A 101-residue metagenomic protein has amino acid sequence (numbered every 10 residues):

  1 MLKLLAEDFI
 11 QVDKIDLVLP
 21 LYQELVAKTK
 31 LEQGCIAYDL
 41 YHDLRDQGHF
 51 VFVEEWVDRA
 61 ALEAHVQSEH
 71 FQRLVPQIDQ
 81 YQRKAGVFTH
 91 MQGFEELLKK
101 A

Functional and structural regions predicted by a protein language model:
M1, L17, L21, D58 (+2 more regions): Terminal low-complexity, poorly structured segments
L2, L40-D46, P76-A101: Glycine-rich beta-strand-turn "strand-cap" elements at beta-sheet edges
L2-F9, D39-V66: Short, well-ordered beta-strand segments in beta-rich or mixed alpha/beta enzyme and ligand-binding folds
K3-I36, L40: N-terminal first-folded block
F9, F50-F52, F71, F88 (+1 more regions): Phenylalanine-focused residue identity feature
Q23, F52, K100: Localized chelating/binding microdomains that coordinate divalent metal ions or stabilize phosphate-bearing
E24, K28-A37, E55-T89: An amphipathic, aromatic/His-enriched active-site/gating alpha helix that lines ligand/cofactor pockets
